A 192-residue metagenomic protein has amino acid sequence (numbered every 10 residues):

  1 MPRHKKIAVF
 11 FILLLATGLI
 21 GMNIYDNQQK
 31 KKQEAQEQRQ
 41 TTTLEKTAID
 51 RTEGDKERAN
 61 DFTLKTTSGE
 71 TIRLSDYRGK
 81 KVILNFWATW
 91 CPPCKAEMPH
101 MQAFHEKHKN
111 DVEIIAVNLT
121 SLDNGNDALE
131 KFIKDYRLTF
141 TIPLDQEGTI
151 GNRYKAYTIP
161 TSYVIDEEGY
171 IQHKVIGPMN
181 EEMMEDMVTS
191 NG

Functional and structural regions predicted by a protein language model:
M1-R58: N-terminal targeting signals for export/organelle localization
G18, A35-T42, D166-G192: Thiol-/selenol-based redox modules, centered on thioredoxin-like and closely related oxidoreductase domains
E53-K56, D61-V82, E106: A short beta-strand-turn-helix
R78, F86-E106: Conserved redox-active cysteine motifs that mediate thiol-disulfide chemistry, especially di-cysteine Cys-X(1-2)-Cys
I83-L84, I114: Hydrophobic beta-strand anchors of alpha/beta hydrolase catalytic cores
A96, A103-N110, K134-R137, T141 (+1 more regions): Sec-exported extracytoplasmic/periplasmic mature domains
V112-N126, T139-E147: Thiol-based oxidoreductase modules, predominantly thioredoxin-like and allied folds used for disulfide exchange
E130-E168: Short, internal strand/loop/helix patches that form the active-site neighborhood or redox-interaction surface
